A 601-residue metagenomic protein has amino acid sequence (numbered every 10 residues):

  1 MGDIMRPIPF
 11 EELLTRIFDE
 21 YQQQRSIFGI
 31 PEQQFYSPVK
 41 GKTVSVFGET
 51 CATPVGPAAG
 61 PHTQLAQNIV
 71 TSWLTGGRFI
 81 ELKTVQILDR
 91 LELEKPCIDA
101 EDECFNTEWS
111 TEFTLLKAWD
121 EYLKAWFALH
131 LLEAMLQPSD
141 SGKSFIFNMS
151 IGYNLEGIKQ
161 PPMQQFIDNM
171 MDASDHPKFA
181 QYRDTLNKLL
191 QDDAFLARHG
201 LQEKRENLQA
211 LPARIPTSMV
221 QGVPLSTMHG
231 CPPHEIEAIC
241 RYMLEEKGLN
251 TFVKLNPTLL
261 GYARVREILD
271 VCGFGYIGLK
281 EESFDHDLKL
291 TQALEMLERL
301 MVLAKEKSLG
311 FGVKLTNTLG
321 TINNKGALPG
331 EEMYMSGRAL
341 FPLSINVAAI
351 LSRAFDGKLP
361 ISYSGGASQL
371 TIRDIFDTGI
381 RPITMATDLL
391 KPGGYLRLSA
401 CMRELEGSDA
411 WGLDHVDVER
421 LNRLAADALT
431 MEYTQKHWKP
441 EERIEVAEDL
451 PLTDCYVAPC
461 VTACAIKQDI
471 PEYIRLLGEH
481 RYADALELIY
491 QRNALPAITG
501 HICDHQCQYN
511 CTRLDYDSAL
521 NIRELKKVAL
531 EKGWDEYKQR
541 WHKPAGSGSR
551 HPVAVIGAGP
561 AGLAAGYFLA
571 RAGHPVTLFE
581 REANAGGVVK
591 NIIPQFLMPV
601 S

Functional and structural regions predicted by a protein language model:
G2-G248: N-terminal capping/small domains of soluble enzymes
Q24-P38, P257-G357, P392-A410: Glycine/Thr-rich beta-alpha phosphate-binding loop at enzyme active sites
P57, V253, V313, L351 (+2 more regions): Conserved, mostly hydrophobic/aromatic
A59-H62, L319, L359-I372: Glycine-rich beta-to-alpha transition loops that act as phosphate-gripper elements at the mouths of alpha/beta enzyme
A66-T71, C240, A367-M385: Catalytic cores of alpha/beta
G76-D89, L255-P257, D374-C401: Glycine-rich phosphate-binding active-site loops on the catalytic face of alpha/beta enzymes
L389, L396, A400-M402, E406-P552: Ferredoxin-type iron-sulfur electron-transfer modules and their immediate structural context
Q468-G478, E487, D515, A519-R523 (+1 more regions): Beta1-alpha1 glycine-rich phosphate/pyrophosphate-binding loop at the start of Rossmann-like nucleotide-binding domains
